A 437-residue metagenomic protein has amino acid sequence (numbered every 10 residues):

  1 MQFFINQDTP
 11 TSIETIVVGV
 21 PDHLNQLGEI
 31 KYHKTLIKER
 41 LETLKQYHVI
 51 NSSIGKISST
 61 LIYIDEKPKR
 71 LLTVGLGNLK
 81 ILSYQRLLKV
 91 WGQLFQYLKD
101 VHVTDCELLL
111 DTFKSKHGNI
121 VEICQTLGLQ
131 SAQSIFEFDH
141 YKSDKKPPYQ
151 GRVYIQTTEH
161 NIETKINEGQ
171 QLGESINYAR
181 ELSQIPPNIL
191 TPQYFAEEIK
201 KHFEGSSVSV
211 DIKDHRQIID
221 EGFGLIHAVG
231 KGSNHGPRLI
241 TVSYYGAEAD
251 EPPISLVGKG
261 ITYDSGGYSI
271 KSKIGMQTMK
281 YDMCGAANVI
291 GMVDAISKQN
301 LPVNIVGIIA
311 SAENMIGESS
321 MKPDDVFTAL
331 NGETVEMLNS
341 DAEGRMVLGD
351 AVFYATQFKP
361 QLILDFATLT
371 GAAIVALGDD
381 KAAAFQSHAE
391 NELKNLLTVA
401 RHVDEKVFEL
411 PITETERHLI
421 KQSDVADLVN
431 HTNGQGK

Functional and structural regions predicted by a protein language model:
M1-G260: Short amphipathic alpha-helical segment within the helicase RecA-like ATPase core that mediates nucleic-acid
M1-Q2, N51-S53, A196-K437: A generic structural signal for tightly packed, nonpolar segments enriched in small/aliphatic residues
